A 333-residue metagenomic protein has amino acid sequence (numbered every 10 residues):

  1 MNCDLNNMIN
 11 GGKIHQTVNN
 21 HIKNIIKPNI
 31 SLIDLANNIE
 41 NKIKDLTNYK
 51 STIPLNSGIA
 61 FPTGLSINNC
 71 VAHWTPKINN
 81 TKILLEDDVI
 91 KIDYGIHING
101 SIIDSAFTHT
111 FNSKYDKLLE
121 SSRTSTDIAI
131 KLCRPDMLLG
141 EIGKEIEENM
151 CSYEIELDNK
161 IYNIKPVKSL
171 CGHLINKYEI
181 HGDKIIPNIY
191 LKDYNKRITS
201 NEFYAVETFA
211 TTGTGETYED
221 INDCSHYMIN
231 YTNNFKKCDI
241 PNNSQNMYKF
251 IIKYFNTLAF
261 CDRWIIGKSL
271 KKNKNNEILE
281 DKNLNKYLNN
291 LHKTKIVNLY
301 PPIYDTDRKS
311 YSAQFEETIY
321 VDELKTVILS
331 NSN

Functional and structural regions predicted by a protein language model:
M1-N333: Active-site neighborhoods and metal-handling regions in enzymes and metal-associated proteins
